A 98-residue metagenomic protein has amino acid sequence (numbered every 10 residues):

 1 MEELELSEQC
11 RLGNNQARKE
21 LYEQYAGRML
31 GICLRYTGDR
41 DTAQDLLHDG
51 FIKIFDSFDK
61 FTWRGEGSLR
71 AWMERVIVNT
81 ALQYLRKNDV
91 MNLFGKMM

Functional and structural regions predicted by a protein language model:
M1-E8, K96-M98: Intrinsic, short, N-terminal disordered tails of RNA polymerase sigma-factor systems
E3-S7, N15-K19, R40, Q44 (+2 more regions): Short, structured helix-loop boundary elements
S7-G31: A short, charge-rich alpha-helical start-of-domain segment used by transcription regulators
R11-L12, F51-E66, K87-D89: Sigma70-family region 2
G31, D45-I52, G67-N79: Structural recognition of an alpha-helix C-terminal capping motif at a helix-to-coil junction
K60, E74-G95: Arg/Lys-rich amphipathic alpha helix in sigma70-family domain 2
